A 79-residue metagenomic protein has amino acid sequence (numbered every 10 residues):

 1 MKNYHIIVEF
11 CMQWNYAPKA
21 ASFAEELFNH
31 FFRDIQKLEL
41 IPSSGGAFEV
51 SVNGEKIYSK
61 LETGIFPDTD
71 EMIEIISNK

Functional and structural regions predicted by a protein language model:
M1-L27, F31, S44: Short, thiol/selenol-centered motifs that function as redox-active sites or metal-ligating centers
E9-Q13, E55, E62: Short strand-loop junctions, especially beta-strand C-caps/beta-turns that link beta-sheets to coils or alpha-helices
A20-A24, I35-I41, E62: Charged, surface-exposed interaction regions in soluble eukaryotic proteins
S43-E49: Structural micro-motif
I57-K79: Non-catalytic, surface beta->alpha helical segment in thiol-disulfide oxidoreductase systems
